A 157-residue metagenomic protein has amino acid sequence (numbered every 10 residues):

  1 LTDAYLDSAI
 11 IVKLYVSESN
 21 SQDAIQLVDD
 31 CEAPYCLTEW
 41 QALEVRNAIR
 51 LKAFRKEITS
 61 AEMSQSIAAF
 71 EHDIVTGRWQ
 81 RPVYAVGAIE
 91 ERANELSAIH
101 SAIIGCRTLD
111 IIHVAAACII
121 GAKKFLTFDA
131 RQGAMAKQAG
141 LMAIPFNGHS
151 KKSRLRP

Functional and structural regions predicted by a protein language model:
L1-D3, H72, I99, V114-P157: Acidic, PIN/NYN-like endoribonuclease modules and their adjacent C-terminal/linker elements
L1-Q65, A130, A139-M142, G148-L155: Short, well-structured N-terminal submotif of metal-dependent ribonuclease cores
Q22, E91, G133-A134: Alpha-helical elements of the RecA-like P-loop NTPase motor core of helicases
E32-Y35, Q80, I119-F125: Short active-site oxyanion
Q41, D110-H113: Catalytic-loop motifs flanking and including active-site residues across diverse enzymes
S66-I67, E71-S101, I111: Acidic catalytic patch
